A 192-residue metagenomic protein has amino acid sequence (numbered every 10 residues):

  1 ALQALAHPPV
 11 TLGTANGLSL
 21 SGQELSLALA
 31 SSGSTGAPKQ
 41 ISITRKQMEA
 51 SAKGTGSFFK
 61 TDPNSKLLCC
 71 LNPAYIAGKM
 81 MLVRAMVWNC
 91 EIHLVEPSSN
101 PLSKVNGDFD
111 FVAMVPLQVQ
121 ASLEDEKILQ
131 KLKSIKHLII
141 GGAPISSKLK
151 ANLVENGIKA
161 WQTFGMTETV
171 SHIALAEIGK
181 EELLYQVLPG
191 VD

Functional and structural regions predicted by a protein language model:
A1-L12, K39-S42, E91-P97: Short beta-strand->loop structural element characteristic of the AMP-binding/adenylate-forming
L12-A30, D62-K66: Conserved pre-ATP/AMP-binding loop-to-beta segment of ANL
L25-K53, K60: Conserved AMP-binding A3 loop
S31-S34, L67, L82, V112 (+3 more regions): Conserved S/T- and glycine-rich ATP-binding loop of Class I adenylate-forming
K39, S65, K136: Nucleotide donor/acceptor-binding cores
I43-A50, K66-A121: AMP-binding/adenylate-forming
S57-D62, I128-K131: Glycine-rich helix-loop-beta junction characteristic of Rossmann-like nucleotide cofactor-binding loops
E126-E181: Gly/Ser/Thr-rich phosphate-binding loop
